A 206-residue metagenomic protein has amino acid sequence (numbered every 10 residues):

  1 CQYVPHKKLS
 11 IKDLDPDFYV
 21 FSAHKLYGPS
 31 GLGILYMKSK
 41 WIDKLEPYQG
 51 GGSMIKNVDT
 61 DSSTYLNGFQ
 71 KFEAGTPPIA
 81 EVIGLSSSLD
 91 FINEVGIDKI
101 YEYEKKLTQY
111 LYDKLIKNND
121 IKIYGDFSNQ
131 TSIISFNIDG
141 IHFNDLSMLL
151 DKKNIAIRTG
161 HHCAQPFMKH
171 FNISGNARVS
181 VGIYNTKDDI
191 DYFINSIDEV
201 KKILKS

Functional and structural regions predicted by a protein language model:
C1-S206: Pyridoxal 5′-phosphate
